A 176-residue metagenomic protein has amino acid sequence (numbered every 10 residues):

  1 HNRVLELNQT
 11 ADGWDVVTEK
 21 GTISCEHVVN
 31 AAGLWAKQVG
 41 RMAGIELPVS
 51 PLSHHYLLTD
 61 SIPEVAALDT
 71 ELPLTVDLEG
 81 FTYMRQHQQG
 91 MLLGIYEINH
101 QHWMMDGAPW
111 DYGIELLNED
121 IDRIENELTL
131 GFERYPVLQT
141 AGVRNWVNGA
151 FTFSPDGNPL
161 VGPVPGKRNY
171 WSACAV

Functional and structural regions predicted by a protein language model:
H1-N2, T18, N145: Short loop/edge segments at beta-strand edges and connector loops that shape dinucleotide/nucleotide cofactor-binding
H1-W14: A conserved short coil-to-beta-strand element within the FAD-binding core of flavoproteins
D12-V16, P73, N169: Short, hydrophobic/aromatic-rich segments at coil-to-beta transitions
V17-H27, A31: Core beta-strand elements of the Rossmann-like FAD/NAD(P) dinucleotide-binding domain in flavoenzyme oxidoreductases
N30-I45: Flavin (primarily FAD) binding-site architecture
A43-T70, N126-T129: Central beta-strand plus flanking loop segment that forms part of the substrate or channel wall within the catalytic
P73-A108, I124-E125: Extended catalytic-interface subdomain
E79, Q88, D111-V176: C-terminal catalytic lobe of FAD-dependent flavoproteins
